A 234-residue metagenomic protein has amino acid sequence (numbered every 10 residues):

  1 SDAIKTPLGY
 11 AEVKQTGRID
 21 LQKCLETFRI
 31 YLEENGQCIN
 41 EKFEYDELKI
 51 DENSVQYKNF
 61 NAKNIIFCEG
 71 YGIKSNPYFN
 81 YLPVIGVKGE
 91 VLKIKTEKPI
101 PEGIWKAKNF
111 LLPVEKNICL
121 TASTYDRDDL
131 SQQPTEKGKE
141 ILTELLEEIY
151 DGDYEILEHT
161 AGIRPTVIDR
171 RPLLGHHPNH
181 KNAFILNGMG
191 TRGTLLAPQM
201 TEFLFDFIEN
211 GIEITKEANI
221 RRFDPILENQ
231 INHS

Functional and structural regions predicted by a protein language model:
S1-N35: Flavin (FAD/FMN) cofactor-binding and adjacent substrate-gating region of FAD-dependent oxidoreductase domains
I30-C38, N61, I226: Secondary-structure boundary elements
Q37-N53: A conserved short coil-to-beta-strand element within the FAD-binding core of flavoproteins
I39, I66, F184-L186: Hydrophobic/aromatic beta-strand patches that form the interior of the parallel beta-sheet core in alpha/beta enzyme
K49-Q56, F60-N61, T166-R171, H180: A short, glycine/Asx- and small/polar-enriched loop/turn that sits immediately N-terminal to a beta-strand
F60-G72, T201: Short hydrophobic core segments
F67-N182: Active-site substrate-recognition segment that forms the wall of the catalytic cavity or substrate channel
E155-S234: C-terminal catalytic lobe of FAD-dependent flavoproteins
